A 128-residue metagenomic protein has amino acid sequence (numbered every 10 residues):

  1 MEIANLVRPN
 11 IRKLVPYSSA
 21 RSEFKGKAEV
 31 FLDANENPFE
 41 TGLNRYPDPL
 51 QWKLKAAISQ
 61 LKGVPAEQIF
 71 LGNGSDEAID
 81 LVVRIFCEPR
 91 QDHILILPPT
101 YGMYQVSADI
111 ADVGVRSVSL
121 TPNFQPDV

Functional and structural regions predicted by a protein language model:
M1-L61: N-terminal "arm"/small-domain region of PLP-dependent enzymes with the aminotransferase-like
N10, A28, Q68, G114-R116: Conserved beta-strand segments of alpha/beta enzyme cores
V15, L71-N73, P98, S119: Short loop/edge segments at beta-strand edges and connector loops that shape dinucleotide/nucleotide cofactor-binding
L32, Y46, G72, R116-S119: Hydrophobic residues at beta-strand termini and immediately following loops that shape nucleotide-binding pockets
N35-P38, S75, Y101: Short glycine-rich anion-binding loops that position phosphate/pyrophosphate groups of nucleotides and phosphorylated
K53-H93, A111: Phosphate-binding glycine-rich loop
I85-S107, S119: Conserved PLP-anchoring active-site segment centered on the Schiff-base-forming lysine
V113-V128: PLP-dependent aminotransferase-class I/II
